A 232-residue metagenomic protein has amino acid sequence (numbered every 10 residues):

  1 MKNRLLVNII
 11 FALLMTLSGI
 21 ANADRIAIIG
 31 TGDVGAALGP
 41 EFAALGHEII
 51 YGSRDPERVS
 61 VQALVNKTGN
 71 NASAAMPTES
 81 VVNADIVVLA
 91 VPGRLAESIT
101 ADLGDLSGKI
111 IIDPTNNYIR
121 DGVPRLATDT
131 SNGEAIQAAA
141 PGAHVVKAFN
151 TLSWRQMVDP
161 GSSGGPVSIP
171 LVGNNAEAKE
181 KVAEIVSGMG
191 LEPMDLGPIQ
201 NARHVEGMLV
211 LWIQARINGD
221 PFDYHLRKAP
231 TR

Functional and structural regions predicted by a protein language model:
V7-S18: Bacterial N-terminal signal peptides
G19-S60: NAD(P)+-binding Rossmann beta1-loop-alpha1 motif at the extreme N-terminus of oxidoreductases
A44-I86, V91-S98, D102-D105: Conserved N-terminal Rossmann-fold NAD(P) cofactor-binding segment
V88-A90, I112-D113, K147: Redox-cofactor binding/interface segments in oxidoreductases and associated redox assembly factors
D102-G108, A140, S163: Short, conserved loop/helix-junction motifs that constitute active-site signature segments in enzyme catalytic cores
T115-R155, D159-G161: Rossmann-fold NAD(P)-binding glycine/threonine-rich loop
V167-R232: Active-site-lining helix/loop region of Rossmann-like oxidoreductase modules
